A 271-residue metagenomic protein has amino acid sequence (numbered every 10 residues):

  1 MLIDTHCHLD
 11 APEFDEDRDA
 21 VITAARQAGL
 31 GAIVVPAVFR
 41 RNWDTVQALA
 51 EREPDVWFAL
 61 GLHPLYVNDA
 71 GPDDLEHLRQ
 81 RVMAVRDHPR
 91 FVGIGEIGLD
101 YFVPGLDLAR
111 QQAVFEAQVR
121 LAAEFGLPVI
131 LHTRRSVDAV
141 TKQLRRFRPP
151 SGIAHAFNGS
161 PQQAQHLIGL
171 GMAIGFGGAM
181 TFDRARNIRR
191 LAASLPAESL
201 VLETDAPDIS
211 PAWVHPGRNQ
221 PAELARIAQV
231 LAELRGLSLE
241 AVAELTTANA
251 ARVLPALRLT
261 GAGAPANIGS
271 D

Functional and structural regions predicted by a protein language model:
M1-D271: Mid-domain alpha/beta scaffold segments of enzyme catalytic cores
